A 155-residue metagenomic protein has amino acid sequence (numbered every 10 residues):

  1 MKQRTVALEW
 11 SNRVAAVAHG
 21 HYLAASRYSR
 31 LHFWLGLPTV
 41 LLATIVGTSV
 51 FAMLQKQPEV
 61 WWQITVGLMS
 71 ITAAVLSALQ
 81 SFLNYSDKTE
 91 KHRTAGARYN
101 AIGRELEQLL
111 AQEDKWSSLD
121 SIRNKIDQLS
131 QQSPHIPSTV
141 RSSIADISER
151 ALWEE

Functional and structural regions predicted by a protein language model:
M1-L41, L76-E155: Conserved non-transmembrane functional hotspots
L42-P58: Juxtamembrane "helix exit" motif at the C-terminal ends of alpha-helical transmembrane segments in multi-pass membrane
T44-G47, A73-S77: Hydrophobic, membrane-inserted alpha-helices
P58-T72: Hydrophobic alpha-helical transmembrane segments
